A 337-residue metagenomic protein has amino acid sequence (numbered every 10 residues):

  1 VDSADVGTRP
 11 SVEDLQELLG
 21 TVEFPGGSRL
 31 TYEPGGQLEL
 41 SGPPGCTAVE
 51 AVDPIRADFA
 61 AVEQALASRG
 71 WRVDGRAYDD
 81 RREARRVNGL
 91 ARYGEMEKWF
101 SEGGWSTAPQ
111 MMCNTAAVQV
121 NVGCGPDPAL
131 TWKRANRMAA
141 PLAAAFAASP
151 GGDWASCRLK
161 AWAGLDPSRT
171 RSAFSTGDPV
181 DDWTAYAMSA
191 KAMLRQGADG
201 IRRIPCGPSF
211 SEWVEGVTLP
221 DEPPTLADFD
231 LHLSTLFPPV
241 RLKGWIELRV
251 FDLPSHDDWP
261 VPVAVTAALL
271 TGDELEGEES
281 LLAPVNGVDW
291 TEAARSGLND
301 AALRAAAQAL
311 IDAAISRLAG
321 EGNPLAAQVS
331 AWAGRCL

Functional and structural regions predicted by a protein language model:
V1-A108, N114, K133, A147 (+3 more regions): Terminal catalytic/cofactor-binding subdomain
P43-G45, N121-G125, F251-L253: Short strand-loop junctions, especially beta-strand C-caps/beta-turns that link beta-sheets to coils or alpha-helices
D74-S106, Q110-R241: Loop-rich catalytic cores of soluble enzymes, especially ATP-dependent carboxylate-amine ligases and other
